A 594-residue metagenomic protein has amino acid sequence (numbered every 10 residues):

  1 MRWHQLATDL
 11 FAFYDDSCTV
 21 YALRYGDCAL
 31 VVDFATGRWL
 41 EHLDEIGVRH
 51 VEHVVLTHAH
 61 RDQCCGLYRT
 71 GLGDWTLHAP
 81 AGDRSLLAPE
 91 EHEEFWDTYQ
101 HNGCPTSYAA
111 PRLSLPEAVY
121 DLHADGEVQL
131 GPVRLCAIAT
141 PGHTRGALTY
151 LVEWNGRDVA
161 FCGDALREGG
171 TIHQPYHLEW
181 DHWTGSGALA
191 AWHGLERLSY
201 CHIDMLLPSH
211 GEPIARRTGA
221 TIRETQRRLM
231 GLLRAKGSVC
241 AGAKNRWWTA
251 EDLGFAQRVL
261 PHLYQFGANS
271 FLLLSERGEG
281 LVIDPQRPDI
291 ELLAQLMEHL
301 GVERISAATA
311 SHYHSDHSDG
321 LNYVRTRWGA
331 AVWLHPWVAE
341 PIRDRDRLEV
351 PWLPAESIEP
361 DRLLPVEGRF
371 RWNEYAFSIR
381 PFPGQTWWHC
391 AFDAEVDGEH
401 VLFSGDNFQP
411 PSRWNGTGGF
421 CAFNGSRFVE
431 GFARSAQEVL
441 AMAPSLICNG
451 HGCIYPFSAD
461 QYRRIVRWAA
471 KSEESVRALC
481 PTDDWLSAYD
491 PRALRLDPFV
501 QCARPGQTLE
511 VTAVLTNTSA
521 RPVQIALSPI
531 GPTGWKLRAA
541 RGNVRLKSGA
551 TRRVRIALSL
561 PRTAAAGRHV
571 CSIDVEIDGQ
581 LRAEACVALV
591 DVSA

Functional and structural regions predicted by a protein language model:
M1-I46, T149-E168, E251-E298, A391-P410: Conserved beta-strand hairpin/beta-sheet module of binuclear metal-dependent hydrolase folds, prominently
L10, T36-V128, E291, M297-R371: Active-site HxH/HxHxD metal-binding segment of metal-dependent hydrolases
C28-L30, E127, R134-M230, A376-P383 (+1 more regions): Metallo-beta-lactamase
S475-R504: Low-complexity, acidic Ser/Thr/Pro/Gly-rich terminal tails and inter-domain linkers that flank the onset of structured
L515-S519: Asparagine-centered strand-capping/turn motif at beta-strand->loop junctions
A520-G534, V575: Short acidic, flexible loop segments centered on an aromatic residue
V544-R552, V592: Short proline/glycine- and polar residue-rich coil/turn motifs
R545, S559-A565: Short, surface-exposed loop/turn segments at beta-strand-coil junctions that are enriched for proline with nearby
